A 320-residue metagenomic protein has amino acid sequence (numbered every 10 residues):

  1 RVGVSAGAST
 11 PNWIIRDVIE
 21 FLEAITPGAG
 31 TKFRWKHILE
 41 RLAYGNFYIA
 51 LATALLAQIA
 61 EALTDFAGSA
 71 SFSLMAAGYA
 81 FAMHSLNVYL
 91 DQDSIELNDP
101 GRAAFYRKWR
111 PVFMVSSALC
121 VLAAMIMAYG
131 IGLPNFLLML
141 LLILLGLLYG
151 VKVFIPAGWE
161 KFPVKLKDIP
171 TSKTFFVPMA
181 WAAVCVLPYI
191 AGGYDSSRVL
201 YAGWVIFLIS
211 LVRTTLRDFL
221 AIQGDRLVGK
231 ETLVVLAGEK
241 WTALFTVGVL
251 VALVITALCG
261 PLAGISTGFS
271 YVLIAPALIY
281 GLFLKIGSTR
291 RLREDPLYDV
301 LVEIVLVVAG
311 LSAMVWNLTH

Functional and structural regions predicted by a protein language model:
E40-L63, S117-V121, V177-C185: The first (N-terminal) embedded transmembrane alpha-helix
A52-T53, A103-F113, K165-Y189, V234-T242 (+1 more regions): Small-residue-rich segments of transmembrane alpha-helices in multi-pass membrane proteins, especially helix faces
L55-M75, A124-L137, C185-W204, A257-F269 (+1 more regions): Helix-coil boundary and interhelical linker segments in multi-pass alpha-helical membrane proteins
A67-F72, V112-E160, L244-L297: Transmembrane helix-loop-helix
G78-L90, L141-P156, A183, V205-L220 (+1 more regions): Transmembrane alpha-helical segments that form the membrane-embedded catalytic/substrate-channel core of multi-pass
F81-A118, S210-V251: Solvent-exposed interhelical
R102, L166-K167, W241, S270-H320: Extended hydrophobic alpha-helices typical of membrane-associated regions
P170, T174-R217: Functional transmembrane core segments of multi-pass inner-membrane proteins
